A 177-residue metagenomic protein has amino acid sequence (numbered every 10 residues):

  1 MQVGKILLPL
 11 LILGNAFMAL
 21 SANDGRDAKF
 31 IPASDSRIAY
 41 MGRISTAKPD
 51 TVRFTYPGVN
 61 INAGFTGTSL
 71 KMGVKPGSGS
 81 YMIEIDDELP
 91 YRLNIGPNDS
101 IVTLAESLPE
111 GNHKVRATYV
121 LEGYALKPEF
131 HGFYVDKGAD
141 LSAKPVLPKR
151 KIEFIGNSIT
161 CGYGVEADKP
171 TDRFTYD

Functional and structural regions predicted by a protein language model:
M1-D27: Bacterial Sec-dependent N-terminal signal peptides
L20-I155, T160-Y176: N-terminal secretory targeting modules
